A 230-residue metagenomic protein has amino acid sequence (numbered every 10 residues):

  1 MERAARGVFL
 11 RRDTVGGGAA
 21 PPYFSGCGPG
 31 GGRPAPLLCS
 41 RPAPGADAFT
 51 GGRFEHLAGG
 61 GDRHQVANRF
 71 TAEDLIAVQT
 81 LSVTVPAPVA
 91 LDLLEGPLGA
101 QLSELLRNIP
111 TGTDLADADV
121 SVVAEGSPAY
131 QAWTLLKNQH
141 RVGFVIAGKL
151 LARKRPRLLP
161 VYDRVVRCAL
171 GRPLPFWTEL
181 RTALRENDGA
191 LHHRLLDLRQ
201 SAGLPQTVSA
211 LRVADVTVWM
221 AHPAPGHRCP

Functional and structural regions predicted by a protein language model:
M1-N138, P156-P230: An N-terminal alpha-helical hairpin/helix-loop-helix interaction module that forms a charged, gly/pro-flexible surface
I146-R153: Short hydrophobic alpha-helical segments that form membrane-spanning helices or hydrophobic packing faces of helical
